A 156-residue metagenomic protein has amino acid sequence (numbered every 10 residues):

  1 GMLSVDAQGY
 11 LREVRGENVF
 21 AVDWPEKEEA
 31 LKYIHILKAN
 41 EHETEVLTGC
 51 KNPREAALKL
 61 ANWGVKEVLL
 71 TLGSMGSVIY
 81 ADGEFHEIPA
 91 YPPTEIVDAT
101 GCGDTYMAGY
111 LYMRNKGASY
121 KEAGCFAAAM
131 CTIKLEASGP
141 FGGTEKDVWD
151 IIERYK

Functional and structural regions predicted by a protein language model:
G1-L58, G76: Conserved beta-alpha-beta core of the PfkB/ribokinase-like small-molecule kinase fold
V22-E29, R54-K156: Conserved phosphate-binding/catalytic region of the ribokinase-like
